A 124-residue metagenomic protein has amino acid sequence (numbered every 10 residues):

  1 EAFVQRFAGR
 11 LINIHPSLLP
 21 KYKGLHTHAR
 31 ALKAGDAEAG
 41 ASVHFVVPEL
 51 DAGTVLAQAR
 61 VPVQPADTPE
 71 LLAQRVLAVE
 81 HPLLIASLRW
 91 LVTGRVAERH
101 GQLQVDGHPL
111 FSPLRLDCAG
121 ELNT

Functional and structural regions predicted by a protein language model:
E1-D106, A119: Donor/substrate-binding cores of folate-linked one-carbon enzymes
L110-T124: C-terminal accessory domains and tails appended to enzymatic cores
